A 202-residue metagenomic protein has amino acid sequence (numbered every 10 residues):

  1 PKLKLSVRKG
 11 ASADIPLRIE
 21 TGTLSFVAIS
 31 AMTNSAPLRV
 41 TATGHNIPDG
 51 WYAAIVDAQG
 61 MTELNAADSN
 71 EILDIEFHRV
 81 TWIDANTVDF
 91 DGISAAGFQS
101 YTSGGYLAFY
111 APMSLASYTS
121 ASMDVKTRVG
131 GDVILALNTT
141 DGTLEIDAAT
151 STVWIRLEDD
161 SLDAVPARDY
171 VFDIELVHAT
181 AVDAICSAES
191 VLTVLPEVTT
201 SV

Functional and structural regions predicted by a protein language model:
P1-S25, A111-V202: Contiguous segments within soluble domain cores/interaction surfaces
F26-S117, M123: Small/polar beta-strand repeat architecture
